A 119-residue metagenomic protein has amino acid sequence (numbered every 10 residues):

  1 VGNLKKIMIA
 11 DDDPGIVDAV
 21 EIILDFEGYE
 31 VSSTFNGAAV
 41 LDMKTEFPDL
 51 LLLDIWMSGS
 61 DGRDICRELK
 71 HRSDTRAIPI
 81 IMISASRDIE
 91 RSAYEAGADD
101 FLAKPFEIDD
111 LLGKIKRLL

Functional and structural regions predicted by a protein language model:
P14-S32: Two-component/phosphorelay signaling modules centered on CheY-like receiver
V17, S58, K104: The feature encodes the CheY-like receiver
S33-L50: Acidic, metal-coordinating helix/loop segments flanking the phosphotransfer/catalytic sites of two-component signaling
D54: Active-site residues of response regulator receiver
I81-I83: Hydrophobic/aromatic residues positioned on beta-strands within the core alpha/beta folds
F106-I115: C-terminal output helix
